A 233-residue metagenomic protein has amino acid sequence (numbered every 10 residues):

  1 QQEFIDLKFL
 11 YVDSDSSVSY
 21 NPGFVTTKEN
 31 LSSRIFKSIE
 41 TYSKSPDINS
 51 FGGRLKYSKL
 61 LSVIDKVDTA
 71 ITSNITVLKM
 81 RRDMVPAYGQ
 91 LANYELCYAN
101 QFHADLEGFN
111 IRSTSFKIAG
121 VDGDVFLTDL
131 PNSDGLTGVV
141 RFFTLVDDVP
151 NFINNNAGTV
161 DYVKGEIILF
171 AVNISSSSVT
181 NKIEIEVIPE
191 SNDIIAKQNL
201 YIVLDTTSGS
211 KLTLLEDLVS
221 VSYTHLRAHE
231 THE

Functional and structural regions predicted by a protein language model:
Q1-F51: Carbohydrate-recognition loop of C-type lectin domains
V12-S14, G53, E107, T114 (+2 more regions): Structural beta-strand/beta-sheet cores of well-ordered domains, especially the beta-sheet scaffolds that support
N30-G123, L127, V203, S222: An aromatic-glycine-centered, glycine-rich loop/turn in mixed alpha/beta architecture
P46, D124-T180: Extended, beta-strand-rich, solvent-exposed assembly scaffolds of outer structural proteins
V85-C97, A157-I202: Polar, low-complexity export/assembly segments characteristic of proteins that are secreted or assemble on the cell
I194-V221: Acidic/polar low-complexity flexible segments
T224-T231: Conserved small/polar residues in nucleotide/adenosyl-binding loops
